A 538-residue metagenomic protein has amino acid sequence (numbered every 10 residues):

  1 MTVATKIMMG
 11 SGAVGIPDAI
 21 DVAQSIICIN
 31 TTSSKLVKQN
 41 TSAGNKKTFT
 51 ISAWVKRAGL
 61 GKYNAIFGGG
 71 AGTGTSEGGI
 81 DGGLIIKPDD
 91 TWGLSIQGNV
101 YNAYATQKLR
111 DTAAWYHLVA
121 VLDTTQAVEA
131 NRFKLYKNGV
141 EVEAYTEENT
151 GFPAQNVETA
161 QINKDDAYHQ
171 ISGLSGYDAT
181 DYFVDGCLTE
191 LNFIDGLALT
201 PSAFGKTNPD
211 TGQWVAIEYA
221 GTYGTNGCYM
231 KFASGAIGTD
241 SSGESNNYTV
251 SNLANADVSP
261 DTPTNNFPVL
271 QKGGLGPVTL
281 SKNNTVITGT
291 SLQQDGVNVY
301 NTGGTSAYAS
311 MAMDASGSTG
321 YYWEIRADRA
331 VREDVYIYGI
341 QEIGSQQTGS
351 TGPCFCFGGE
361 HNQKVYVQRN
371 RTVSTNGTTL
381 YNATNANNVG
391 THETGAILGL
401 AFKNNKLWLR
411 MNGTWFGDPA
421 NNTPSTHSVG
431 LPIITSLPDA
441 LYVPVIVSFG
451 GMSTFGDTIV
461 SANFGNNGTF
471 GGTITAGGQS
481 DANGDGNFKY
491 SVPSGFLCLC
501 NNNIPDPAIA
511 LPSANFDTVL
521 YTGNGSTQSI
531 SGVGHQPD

Functional and structural regions predicted by a protein language model:
M1-K47, D89-G93, Q97-V100, D165-I171 (+4 more regions): Low-complexity, glycine/proline/serine-rich flexible segments
T2-S25, N30-S33, A127-E129, K134 (+6 more regions): Extended recognition patches within non-cytosolic domains
V3-T31, S52-L60, G79-V157, N385-N387 (+1 more regions): Extracellular glycan-interaction surfaces
T32-G93, Q126-E129, L197-S202, M313-S318 (+2 more regions): Extracellular glycan-recognition modules
I51-R57, L118-A120, I171, L188-F193 (+5 more regions): Short hydrophobic/aromatic patches on beta-strands that form ligand-binding or substrate-lining surfaces
A71-K108, D166, G358-A383: Trp/Tyr-centric glycan-recognition "aromatic platform" motifs on solvent-exposed beta-strand/loop surfaces
Q97, Y101, T159-L188, S448-M452: Extracellular glycan-interaction patches encoded by glycine-rich segments
K137-D166, G212-W214, M411-V443: Short, solvent-exposed beta-strand-to-loop segments that form ligand-recognition rims of beta-rich domains
